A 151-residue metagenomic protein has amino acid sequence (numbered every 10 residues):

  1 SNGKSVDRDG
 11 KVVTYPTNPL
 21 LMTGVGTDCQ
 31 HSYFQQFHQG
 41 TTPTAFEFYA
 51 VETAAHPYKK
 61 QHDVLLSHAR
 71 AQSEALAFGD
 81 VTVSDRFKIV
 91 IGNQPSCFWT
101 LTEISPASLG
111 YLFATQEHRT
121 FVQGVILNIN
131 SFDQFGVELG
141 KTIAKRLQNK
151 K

Functional and structural regions predicted by a protein language model:
S1-K151: A SIS-like phosphosugar-recognition module
